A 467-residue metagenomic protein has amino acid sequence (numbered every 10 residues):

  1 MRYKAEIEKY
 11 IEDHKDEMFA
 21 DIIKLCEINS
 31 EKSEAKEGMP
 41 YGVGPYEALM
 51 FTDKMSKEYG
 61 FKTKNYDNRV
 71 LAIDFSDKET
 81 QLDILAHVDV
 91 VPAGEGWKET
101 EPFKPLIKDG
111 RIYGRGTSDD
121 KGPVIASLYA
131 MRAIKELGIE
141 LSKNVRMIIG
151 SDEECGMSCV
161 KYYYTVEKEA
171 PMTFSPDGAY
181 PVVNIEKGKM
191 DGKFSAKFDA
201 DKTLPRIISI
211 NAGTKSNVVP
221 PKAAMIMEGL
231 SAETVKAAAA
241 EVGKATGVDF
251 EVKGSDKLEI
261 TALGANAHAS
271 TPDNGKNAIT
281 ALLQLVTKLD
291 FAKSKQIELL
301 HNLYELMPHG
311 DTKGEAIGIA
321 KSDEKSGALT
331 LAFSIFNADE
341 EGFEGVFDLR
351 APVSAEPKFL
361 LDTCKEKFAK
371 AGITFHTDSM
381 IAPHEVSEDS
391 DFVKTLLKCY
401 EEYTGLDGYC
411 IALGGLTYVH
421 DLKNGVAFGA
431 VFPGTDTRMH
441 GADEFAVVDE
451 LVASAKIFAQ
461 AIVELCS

Functional and structural regions predicted by a protein language model:
M1-L85, V91-G94, E344-V346, A446 (+1 more regions): N-terminal helical capping/dimerization or prosegment-like subdomains of hydrolases acting on amide or phosphate bonds
T52, V124-I134, Y163, M227 (+4 more regions): Buried hydrophobic packing segments
F75, A196-F198, M227-S231, A262-G264 (+1 more regions): Short beta-strand-to-loop capping motifs
Q81-I149, C155, A442-A453: Active-site metal-coordination/substrate-binding segment of hydrolases, especially metallo-dependent peptidases
A93-I107, S195-D201, E251-A262, K370 (+1 more regions): Acidic-glycine-rich active-site phosphate/pyrophosphate-binding loop
D120-D199, K236, A240, K244-G247 (+2 more regions): Acidic/histidine-rich catalytic neighborhood of metal-dependent amide-processing enzymes
K193-F194, K202, V218, A223-A237 (+1 more regions): A short core secondary-structure module
L263-N266, S270-A332, N337-E340, V346 (+3 more regions): An extended, acidic, His-containing surface patch that forms the Zn2+-binding/catalytic region of metallohydrolases
